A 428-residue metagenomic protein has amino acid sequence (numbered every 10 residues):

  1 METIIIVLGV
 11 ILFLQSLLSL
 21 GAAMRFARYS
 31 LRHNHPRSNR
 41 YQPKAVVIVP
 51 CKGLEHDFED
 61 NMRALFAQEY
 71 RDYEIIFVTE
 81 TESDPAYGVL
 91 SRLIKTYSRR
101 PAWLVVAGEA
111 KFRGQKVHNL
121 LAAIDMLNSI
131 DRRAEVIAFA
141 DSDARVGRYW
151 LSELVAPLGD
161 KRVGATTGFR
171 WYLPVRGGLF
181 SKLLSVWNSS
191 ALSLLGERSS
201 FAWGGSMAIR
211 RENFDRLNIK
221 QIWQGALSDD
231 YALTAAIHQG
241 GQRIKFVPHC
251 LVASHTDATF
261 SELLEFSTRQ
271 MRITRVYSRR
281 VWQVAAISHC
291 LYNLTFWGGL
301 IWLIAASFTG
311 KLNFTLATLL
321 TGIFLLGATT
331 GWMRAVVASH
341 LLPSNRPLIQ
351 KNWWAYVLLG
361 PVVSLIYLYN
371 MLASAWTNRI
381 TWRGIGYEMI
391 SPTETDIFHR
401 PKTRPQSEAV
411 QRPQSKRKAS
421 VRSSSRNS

Functional and structural regions predicted by a protein language model:
M1-Y41, L194, K416-S420, S425: N-terminal membrane-anchoring/stem segments of glycan-assembly enzymes
L20-R99, G205, H340-P343, M371-M389 (+1 more regions): N-terminal signal-anchor transmembrane helix
G21-R28, N39, S288-N378: Membrane-embedded multi-pass helical conduit in multi-pass membrane proteins, especially envelope-biosynthetic
R92-E135, E153-Q224, L264, T268-M271 (+2 more regions): Long helical/loop segments within the catalytic core of UDP-sugar-dependent glycosyltransferases, especially the large
A140-P157: Acidic donor-binding/catalytic loop of UDP-sugar-dependent glycosyltransferases, especially processive GT2
A226-L233: Acidic donor-binding loop at a coil-to-helix junction in glycosyltransferase catalytic cores that engages
P248-E262: Active-site donor/metal-binding and catalytic loop motifs of nucleotide-sugar-dependent glycosylation enzymes
L264-A286: Membrane interfacial helix-start motif at the N-side
